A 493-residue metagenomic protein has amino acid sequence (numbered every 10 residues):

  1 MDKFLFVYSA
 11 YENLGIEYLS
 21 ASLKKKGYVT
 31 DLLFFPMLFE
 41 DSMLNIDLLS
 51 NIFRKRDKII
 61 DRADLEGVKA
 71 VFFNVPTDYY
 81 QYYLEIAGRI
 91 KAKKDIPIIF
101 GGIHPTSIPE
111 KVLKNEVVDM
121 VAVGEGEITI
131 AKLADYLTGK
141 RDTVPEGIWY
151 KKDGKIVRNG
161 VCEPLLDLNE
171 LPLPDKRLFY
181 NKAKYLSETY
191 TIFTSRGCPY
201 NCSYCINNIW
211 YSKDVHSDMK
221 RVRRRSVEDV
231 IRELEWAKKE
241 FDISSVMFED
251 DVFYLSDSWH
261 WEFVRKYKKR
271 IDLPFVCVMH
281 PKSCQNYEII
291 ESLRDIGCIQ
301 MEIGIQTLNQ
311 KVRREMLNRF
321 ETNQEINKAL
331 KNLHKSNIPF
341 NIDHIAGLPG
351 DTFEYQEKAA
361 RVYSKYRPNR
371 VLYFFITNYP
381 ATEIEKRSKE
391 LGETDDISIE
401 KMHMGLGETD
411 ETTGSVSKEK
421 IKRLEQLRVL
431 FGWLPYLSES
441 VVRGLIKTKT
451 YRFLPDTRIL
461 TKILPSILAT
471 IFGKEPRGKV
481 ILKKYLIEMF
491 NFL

Functional and structural regions predicted by a protein language model:
D2-I16, P339, E354-E357, R361-L493: C-terminal accessory regions of radical SAM enzymes
D2-K3, Y8, K26-I46, N51-P164 (+2 more regions): Glycine-rich beta-alpha loop elements in corrinoid/cobalamin-binding modules across cobalamin-dependent enzymes
F4-L5, G15, P145, K151-T194: N-terminal [4Fe-4S]-dependent radical SAM core
Y8-A10, V252, H280-K282, I305-R319 (+3 more regions): Conserved strand-turn element in the central/C-terminal portion of the radical SAM core barrel that lines
V68-A70, V118, I243, C298 (+1 more regions): Proline-aspartate-enriched helix->loop->beta-strand connector
K111-K114, E288-I290, G350-S364: Catalytic cores of alpha/beta
N169, L173-F340, R361: Radical SAM [4Fe-4S] cluster-binding motif and immediate context
